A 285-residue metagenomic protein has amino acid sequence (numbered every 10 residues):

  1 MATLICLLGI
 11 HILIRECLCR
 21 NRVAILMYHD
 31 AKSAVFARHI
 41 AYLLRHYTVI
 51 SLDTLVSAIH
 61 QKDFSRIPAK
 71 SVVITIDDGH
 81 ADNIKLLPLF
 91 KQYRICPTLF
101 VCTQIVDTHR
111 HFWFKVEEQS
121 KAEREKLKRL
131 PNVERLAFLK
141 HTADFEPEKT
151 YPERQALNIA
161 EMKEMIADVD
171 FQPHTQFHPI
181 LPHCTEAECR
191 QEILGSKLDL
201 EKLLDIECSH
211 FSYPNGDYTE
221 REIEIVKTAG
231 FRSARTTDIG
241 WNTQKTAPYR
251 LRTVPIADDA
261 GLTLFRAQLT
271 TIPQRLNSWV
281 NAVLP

Functional and structural regions predicted by a protein language model:
M1-I74, H80-N83, H183-P285: C-terminal active-site subregion of NodB/CE4 polysaccharide deacetylases
L26-H29, A69-S71, K91-T219, R250-L251: Metal-dependent polysaccharide deacetylase catalytic core of the NodB/CE4 family, i.e., the active-site-bearing domain
D77, F90: Hydrophobic/aromatic pocket-lining and membrane-interface residues
K85, L89: Short active-site loop/helix that positions an aromatic residue
